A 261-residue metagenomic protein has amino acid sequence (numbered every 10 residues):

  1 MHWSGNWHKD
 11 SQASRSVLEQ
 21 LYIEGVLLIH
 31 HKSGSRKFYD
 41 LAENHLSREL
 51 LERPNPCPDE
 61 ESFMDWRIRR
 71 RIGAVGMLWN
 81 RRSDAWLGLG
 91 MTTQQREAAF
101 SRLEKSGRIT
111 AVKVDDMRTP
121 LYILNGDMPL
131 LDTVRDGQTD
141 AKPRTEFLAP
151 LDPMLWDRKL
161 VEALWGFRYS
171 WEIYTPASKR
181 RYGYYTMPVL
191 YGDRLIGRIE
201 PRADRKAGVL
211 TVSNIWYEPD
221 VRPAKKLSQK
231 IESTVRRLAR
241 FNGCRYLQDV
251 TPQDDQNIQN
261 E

Functional and structural regions predicted by a protein language model:
M1-E146, D152-L155, L160, F167-W171 (+3 more regions): Long, low-complexity intrinsically disordered regions
